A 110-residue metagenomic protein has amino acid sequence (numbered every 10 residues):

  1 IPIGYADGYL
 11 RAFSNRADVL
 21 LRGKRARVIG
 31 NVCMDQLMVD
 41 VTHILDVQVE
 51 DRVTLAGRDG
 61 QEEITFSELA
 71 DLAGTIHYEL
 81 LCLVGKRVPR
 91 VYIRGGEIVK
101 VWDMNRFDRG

Functional and structural regions predicted by a protein language model:
I1-G110: Active-site anion/phosphate-binding pocket segments in diverse small-molecule metabolic enzymes
